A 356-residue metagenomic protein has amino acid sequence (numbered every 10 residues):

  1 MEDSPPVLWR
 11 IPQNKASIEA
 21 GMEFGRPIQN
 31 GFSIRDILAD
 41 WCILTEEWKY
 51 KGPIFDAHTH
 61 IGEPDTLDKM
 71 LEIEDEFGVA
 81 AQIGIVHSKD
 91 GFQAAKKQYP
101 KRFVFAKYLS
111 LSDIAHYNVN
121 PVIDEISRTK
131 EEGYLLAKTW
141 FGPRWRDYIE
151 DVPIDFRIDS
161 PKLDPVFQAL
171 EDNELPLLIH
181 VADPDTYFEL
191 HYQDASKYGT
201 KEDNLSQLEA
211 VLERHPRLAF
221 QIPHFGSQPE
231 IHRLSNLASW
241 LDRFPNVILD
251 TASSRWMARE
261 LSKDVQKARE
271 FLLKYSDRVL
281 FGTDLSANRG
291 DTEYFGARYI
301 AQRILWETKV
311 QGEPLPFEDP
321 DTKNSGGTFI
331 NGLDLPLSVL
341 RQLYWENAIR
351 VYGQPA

Functional and structural regions predicted by a protein language model:
M1-K101: An N-terminally biased module of ancient metal coordination in phosphate/nucleic-acid-related enzymes
V7-W9, Q13, D65, A219-A356: H/E-rich (His + Asp/Glu) clusters that bind or coordinate divalent metals
F55-T59, A81-G84, V104-Y108, A137-T139 (+4 more regions): Hydrophobic faces of well-ordered beta-strands that scaffold small-molecule active sites in alpha/beta enzyme cores
H60-L67, Q82-F92, S112-P121, D147 (+4 more regions): Acidic-and-aromatic substrate-binding clefts and catalytic sites of carbohydrate-active enzymes
L67-D68, Q93-K96, N118-V119, I126 (+4 more regions): Distinct, well-ordered alpha-helical segments
D75, E171, L273: Anion (oxyanion) recognition and catalysis
A80, G133-L135, N173-P176, R214-L218 (+2 more regions): Glycine-enriched alpha-helix->loop->beta-strand junction motifs that scaffold or abut catalytic
S88-H191, K197-G199, P245-I248, S253: Active-site gating/metal-coordination segments in enzymes
